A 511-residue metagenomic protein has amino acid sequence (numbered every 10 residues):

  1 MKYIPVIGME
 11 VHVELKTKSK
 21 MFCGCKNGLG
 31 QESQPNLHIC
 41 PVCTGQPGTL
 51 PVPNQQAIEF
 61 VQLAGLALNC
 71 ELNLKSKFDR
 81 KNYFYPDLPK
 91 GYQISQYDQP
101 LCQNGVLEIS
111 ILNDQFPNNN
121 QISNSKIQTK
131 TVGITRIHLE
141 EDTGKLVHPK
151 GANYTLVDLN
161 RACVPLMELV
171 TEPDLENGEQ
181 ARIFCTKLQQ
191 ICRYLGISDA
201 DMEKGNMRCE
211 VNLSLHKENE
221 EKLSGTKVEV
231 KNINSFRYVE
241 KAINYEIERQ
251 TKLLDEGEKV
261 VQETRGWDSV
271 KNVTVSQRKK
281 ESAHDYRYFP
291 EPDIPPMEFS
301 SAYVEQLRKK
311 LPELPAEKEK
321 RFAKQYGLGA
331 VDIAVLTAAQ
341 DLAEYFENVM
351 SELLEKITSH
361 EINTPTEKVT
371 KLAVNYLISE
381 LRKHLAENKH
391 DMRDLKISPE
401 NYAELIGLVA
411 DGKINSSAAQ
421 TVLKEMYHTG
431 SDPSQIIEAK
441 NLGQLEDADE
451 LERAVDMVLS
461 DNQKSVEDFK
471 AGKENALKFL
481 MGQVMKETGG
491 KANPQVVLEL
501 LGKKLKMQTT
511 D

Functional and structural regions predicted by a protein language model:
M1-D114, Q128-E313, K324, A330 (+2 more regions): Basic, nucleic-acid-interacting segments
Q55, N160-C163, G178, R182 (+11 more regions): Conserved structured core elements
L159-V164, M202-C209, E221, Q444-D511: C-terminal non-catalytic interaction appendages of large macromolecular assemblies
E258-E474: Long, charged, helix-rich clamp/arm modules that form nucleic acid-engaging surfaces of large nucleic-acid-processing
